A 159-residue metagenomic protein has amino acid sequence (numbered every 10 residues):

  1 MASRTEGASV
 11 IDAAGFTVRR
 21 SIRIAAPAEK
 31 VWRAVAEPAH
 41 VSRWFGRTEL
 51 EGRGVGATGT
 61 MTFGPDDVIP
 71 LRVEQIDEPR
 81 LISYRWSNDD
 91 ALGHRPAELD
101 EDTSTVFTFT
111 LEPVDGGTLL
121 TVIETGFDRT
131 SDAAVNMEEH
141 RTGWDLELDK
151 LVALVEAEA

Functional and structural regions predicted by a protein language model:
M1-L50: Hydrophobic ligand-binding cavity/cleft-lining segments
A13, R19, A39-R72, L81: Short beta-edge strand/loop motif at the mouth of beta-sheet-based domains
I22, P70-Q75, S104-E112: Hydrophobic/aromatic beta-strand elements that line small-molecule binding cavities or substrate pockets in beta-rich
A28-E29, E74-L81, T110-L119: A short, structured loop/turn motif at beta-sheet edges
V31, V41, G59, V73 (+4 more regions): Hydrophobic pocket/interface hotspot
R72, L81-S87, P96: Short, conserved beta-strand/beta-arch hydrophobic-aromatic motifs that form part of recognition grooves or interface
G93-L146: Beta-strand/loop substructures that line and gate deep hydrophobic ligand-binding cavities in soluble
A153-A159: Short, highly charged C-terminal tails/helix-capping segments
